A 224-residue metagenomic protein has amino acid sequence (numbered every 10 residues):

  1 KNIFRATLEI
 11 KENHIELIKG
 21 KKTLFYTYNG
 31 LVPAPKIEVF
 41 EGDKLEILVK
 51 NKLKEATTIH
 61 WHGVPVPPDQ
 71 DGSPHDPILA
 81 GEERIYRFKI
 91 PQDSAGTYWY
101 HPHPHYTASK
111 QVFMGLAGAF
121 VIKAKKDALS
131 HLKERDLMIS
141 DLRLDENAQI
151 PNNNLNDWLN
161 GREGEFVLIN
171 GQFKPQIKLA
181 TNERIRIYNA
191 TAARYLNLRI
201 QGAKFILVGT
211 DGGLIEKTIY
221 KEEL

Functional and structural regions predicted by a protein language model:
K1, P33-P35, H131, R186: Proline-rich low-complexity regions
K1, V167, I206: Short, exposed beta-strand/loop patches in secreted or surface proteins that constitute
I3-E12, K133-S140: Short amphipathic
R5-D127, R194-L224: Histidine- and aromatic-enriched segments that form or immediately flank copper-ligand environments
E83-I85, L129, K133, T181-N182: Trp-centered recognition loops
K133-T181, Y188-A192: Acidic-aromatic/histidine active-site loop/patch
A180-E183, A203: Short "repeat-start/strand-capping" segments in structured domains, especially the N-termini of parallel beta-helix
R184-R186, N197: Surface-exposed interaction patches
